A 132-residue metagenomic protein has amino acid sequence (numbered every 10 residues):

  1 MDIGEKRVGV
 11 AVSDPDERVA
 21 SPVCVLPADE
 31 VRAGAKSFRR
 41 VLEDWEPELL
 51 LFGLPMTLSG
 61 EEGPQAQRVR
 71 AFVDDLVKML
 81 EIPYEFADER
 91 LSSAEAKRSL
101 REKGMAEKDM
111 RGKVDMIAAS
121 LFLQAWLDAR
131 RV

Functional and structural regions predicted by a protein language model:
M1-D2: Two-metal-ion RNase H-like nuclease active-site motif
E5-V132: Phosphate- and other anionic-substrate recognition elements at nucleic-acid/protein interfaces
